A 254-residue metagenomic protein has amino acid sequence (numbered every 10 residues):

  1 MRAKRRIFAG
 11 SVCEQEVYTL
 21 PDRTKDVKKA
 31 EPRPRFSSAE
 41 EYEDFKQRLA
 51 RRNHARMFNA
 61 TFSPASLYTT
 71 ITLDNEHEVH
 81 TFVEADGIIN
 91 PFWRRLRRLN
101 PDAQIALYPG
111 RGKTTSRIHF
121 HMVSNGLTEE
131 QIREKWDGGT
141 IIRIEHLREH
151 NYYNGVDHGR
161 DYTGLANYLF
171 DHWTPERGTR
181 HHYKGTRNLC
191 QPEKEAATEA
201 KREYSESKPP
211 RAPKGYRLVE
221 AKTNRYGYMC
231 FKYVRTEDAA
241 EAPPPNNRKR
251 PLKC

Functional and structural regions predicted by a protein language model:
M1-S116, G126-C254: Right-hand nucleic-acid polymerase module
H119: Noncatalytic carbohydrate-binding groove/subsite architecture in carbohydrate-active enzymes
